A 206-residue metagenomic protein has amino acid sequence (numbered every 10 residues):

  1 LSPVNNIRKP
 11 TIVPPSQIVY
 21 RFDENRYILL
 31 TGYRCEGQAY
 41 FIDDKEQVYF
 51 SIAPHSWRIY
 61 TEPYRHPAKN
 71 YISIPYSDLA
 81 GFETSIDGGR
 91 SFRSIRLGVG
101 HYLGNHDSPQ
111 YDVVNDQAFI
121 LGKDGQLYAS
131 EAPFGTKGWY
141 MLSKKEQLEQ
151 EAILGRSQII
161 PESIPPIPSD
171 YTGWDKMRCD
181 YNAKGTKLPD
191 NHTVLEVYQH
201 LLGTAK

Functional and structural regions predicted by a protein language model:
L1-S16, G135-K206: Sequence/structural signature of beta-propeller modules and their immediately flanking N-terminal secretory/stalk
N5-A39: Beta-strand-rich domains and repeat architectures in extracellular enzymes and scaffolds, especially beta-propellers
V13-I18, S56-P67, V99-N115: Repeated scaffold domains used in trafficking and secretory/extracellular systems, primarily beta-propellers
Y20-Y33, P67-A80, S108-A129, G173: Short beta-strand elements that form the blades of beta-propeller/WD-repeat-like and other beta-sheet-rich scaffold
L29-E62: N-terminal, post-signal-peptide region of Sec/Tat-exported proteins
I42, F82-I86, F92, Y128-P133 (+1 more regions): Conserved Ser/Thr-centered positions that define the repeating blades of beta-propeller domains
F50-A53, R93-V99, M141-K144, A152: Beta-propeller fold detector
S51-I86: Mid-chain, structured segments of secreted extracytoplasmic proteins
